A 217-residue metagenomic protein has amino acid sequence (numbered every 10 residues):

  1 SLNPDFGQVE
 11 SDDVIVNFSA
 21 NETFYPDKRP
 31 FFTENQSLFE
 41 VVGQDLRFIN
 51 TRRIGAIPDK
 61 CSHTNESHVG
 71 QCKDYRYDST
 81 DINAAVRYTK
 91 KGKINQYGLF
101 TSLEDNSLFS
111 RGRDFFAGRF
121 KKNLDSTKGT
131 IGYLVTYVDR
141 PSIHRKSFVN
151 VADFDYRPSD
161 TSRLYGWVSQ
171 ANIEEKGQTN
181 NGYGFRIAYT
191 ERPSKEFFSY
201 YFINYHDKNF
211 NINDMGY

Functional and structural regions predicted by a protein language model:
S1-Y217: Outer-membrane beta-barrel channel domains
